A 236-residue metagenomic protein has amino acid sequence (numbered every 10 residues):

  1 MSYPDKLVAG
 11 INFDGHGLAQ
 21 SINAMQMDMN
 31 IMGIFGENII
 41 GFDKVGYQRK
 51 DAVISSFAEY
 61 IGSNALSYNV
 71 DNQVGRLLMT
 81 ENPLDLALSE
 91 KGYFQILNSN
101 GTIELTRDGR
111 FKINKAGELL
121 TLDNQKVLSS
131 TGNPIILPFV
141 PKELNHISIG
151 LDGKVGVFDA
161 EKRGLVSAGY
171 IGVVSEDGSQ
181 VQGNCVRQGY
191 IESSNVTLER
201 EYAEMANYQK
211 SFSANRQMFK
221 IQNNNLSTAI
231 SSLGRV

Functional and structural regions predicted by a protein language model:
M1-V236: Amphipathic alpha-helical polymerization modules
